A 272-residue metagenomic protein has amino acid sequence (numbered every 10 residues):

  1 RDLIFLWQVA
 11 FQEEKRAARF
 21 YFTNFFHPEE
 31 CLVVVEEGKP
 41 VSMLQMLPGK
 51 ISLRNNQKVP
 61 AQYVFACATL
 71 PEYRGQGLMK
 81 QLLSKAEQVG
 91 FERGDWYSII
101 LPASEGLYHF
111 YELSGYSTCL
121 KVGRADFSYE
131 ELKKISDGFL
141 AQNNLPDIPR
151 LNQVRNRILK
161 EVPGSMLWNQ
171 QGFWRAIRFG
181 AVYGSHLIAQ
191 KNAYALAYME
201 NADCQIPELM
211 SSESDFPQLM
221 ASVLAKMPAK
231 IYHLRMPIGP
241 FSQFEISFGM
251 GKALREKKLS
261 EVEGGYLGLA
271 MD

Functional and structural regions predicted by a protein language model:
I4-W7, F11, N152-R155: Hydrophobic alpha-helical core bundles mediating ligand binding, dimerization, or RNAP-core interactions
W7-R54, K160-H186: Active-site rim helix/loop that mediates acceptor-substrate recognition in acyltransferases
V33, K39-G49, A61-A68, I99 (+2 more regions): Conserved beta-strand in the GNAT
T69, G75-Q88, S214-A225: Conserved acetyl-CoA-binding loop-helix of GNAT-fold acetyltransferases
L83, G90-A103, P228-I238: Conserved GNAT acetyl-CoA-binding A-motif
A86, D95-G123, S128: Long, hydrophobic, well-ordered secondary-structure blocks that form the structural core and pocket-lining surfaces
E112-S136, Y198-N201, I206-P217, A221-D272: Active-site/acyl-donor-binding loops of N-acyltransferases
S117-S214: Amide-forming acyltransferase catalytic core, primarily the GNAT-like/NAT-type and related acyltransferase folds
